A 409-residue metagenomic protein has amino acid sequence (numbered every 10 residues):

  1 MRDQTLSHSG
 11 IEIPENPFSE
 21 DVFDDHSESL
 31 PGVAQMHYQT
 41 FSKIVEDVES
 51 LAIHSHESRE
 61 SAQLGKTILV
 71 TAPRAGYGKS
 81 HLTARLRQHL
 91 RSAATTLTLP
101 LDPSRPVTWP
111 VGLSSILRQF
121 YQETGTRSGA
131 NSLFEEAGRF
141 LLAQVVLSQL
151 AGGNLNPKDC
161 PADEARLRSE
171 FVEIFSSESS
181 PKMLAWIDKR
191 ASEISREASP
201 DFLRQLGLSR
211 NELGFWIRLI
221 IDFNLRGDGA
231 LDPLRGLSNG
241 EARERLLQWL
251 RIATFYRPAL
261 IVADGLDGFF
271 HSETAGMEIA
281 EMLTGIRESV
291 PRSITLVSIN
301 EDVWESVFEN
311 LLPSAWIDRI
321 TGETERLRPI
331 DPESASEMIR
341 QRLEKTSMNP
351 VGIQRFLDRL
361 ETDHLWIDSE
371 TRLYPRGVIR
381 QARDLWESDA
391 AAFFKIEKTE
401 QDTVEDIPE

Functional and structural regions predicted by a protein language model:
M1-A93, L99-P100, E409: Walker A/P-loop-proximal flanking segment of P-loop NTPase domains
M1-P17, F215-H364: The catalytic "switch" region of P-loop NTPases
E28, L69, R105-T126, V303 (+3 more regions): AAA+ P-loop NTPase catalytic core and its hallmark functional loops
S29-V48, Y77-K79, T108-L113, L237-R245 (+2 more regions): Phosphate/oxyanion-binding active-site loops and adjacent basic polyanion-contact surfaces
K43, D47, H81-L86, V111-F120 (+4 more regions): Alpha-helical scaffold elements adjacent to nucleotide-binding pockets in ATP/GTP-utilizing enzyme cores
A62-Y256, T346: P-loop NTPase nucleotide-binding core
L133-S176, L184-I187, G322-E325, P329-E400: Conserved AAA+ ATPase small/helical "lid" subdomain
A198, K398-E409: Trafficking entry modules
